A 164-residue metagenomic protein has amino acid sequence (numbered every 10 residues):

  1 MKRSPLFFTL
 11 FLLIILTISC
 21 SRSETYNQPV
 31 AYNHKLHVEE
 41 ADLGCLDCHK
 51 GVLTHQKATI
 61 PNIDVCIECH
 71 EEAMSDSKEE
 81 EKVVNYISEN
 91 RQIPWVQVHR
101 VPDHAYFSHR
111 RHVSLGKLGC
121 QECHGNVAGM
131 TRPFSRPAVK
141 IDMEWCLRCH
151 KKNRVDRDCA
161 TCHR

Functional and structural regions predicted by a protein language model:
M1-F8: Bacterial N-terminal signal peptides that target proteins for export
F8-T17: Bacterial N-terminal signal peptides
S19-R164: Short sequence/structural segments immediately N-terminal
